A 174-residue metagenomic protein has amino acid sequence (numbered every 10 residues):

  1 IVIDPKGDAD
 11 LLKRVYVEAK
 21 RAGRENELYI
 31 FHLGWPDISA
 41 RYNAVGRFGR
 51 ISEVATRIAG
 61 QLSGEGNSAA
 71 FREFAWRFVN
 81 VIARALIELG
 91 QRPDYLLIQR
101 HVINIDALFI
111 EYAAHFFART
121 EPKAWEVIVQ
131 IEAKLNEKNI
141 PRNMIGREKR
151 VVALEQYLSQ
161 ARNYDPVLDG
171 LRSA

Functional and structural regions predicted by a protein language model:
I1-A174: P-loop NTPase motor domains
